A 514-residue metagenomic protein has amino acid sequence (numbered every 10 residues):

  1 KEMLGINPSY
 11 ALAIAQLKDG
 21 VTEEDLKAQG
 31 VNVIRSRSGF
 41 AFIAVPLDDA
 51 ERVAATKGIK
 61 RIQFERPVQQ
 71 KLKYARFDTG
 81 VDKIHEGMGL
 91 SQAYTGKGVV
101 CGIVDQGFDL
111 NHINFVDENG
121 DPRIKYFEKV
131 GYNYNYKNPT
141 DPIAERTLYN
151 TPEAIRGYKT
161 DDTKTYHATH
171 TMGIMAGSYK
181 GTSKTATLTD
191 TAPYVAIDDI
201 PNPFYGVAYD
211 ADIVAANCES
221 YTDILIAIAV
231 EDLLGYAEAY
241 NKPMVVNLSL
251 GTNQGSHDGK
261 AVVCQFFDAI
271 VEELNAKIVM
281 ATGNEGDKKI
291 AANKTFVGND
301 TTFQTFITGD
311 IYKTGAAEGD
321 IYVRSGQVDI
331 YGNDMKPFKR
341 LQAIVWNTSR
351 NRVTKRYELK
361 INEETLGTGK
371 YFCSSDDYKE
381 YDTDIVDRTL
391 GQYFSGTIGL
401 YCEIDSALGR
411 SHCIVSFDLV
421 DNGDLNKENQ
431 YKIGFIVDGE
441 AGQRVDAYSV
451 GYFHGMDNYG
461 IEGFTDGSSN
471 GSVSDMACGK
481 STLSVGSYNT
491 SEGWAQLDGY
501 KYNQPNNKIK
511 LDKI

Functional and structural regions predicted by a protein language model:
K1-I514: Loop-rich non-cytosolic ectodomains and luminal regions
